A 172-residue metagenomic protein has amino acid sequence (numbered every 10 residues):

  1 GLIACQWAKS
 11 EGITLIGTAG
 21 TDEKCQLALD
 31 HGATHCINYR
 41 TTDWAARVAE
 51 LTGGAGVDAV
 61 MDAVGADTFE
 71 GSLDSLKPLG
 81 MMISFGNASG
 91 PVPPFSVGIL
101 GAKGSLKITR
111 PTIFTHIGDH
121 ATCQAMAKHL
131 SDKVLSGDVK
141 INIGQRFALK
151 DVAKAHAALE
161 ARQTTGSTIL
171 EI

Functional and structural regions predicted by a protein language model:
G1-I172: Terminal helix/beta-alpha structural elements that buttress the NAD(P)+-binding lobe
